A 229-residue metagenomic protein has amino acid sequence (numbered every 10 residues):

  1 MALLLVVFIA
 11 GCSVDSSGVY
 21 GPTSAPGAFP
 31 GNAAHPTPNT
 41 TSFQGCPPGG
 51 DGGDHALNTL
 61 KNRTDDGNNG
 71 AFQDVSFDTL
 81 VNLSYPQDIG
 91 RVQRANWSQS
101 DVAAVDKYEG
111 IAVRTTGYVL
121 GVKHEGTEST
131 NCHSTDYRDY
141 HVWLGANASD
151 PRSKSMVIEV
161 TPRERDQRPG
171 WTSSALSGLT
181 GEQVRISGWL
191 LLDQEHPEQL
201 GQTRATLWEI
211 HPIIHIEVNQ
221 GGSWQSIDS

Functional and structural regions predicted by a protein language model:
M1-V7: Sec-dependent N-terminal signal peptides
I9-G11: C-terminal motif of bacterial Sec signal peptides marking the signal peptidase cleavage site
S13-D15: Bacterial signal peptide processing site
G18-S229: OB-fold and OB-like single-stranded nucleic-acid-recognition modules and their adjacent interaction interfaces
